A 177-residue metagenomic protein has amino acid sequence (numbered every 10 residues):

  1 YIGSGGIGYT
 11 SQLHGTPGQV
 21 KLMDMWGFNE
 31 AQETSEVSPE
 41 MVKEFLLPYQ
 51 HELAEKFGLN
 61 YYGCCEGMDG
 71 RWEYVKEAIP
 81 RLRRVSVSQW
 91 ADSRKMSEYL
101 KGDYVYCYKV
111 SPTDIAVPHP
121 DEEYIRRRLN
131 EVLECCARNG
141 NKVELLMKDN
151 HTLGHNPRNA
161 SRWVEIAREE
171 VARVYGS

Functional and structural regions predicted by a protein language model:
Y1-S177: Active-site loop segments of alpha/beta catalytic cores
